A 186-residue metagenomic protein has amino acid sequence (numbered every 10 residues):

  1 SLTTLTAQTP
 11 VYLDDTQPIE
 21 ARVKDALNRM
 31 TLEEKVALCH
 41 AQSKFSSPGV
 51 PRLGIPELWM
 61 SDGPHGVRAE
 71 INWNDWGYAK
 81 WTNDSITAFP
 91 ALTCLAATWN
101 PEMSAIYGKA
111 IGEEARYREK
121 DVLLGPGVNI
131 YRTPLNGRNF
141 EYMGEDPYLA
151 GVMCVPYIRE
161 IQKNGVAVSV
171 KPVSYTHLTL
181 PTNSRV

Functional and structural regions predicted by a protein language model:
L2-L178, S184: Glycoside hydrolase catalytic-domain context in secreted enzymes
